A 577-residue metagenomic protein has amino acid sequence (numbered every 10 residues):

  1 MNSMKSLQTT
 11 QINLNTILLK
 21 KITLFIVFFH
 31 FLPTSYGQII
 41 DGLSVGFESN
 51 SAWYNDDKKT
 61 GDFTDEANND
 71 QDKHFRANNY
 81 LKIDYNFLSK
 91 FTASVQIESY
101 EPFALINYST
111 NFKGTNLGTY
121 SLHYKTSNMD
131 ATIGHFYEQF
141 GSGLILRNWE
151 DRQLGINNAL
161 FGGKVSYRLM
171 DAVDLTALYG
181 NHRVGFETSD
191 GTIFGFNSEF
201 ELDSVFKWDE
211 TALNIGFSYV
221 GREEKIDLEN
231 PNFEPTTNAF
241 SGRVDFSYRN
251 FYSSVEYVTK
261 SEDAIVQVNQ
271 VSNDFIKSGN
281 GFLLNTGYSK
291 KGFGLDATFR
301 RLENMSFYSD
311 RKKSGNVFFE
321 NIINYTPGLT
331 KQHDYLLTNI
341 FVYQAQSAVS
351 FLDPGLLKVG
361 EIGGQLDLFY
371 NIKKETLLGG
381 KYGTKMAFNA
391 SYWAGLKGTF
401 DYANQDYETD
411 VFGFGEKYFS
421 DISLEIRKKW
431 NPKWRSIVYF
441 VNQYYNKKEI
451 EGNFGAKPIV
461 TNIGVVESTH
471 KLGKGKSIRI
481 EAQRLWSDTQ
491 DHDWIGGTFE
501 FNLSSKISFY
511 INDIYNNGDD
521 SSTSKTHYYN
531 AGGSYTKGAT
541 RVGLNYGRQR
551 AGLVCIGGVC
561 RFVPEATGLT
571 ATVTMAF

Functional and structural regions predicted by a protein language model:
M1-G46, F577: Bacterial Sec-dependent N-terminal signal peptides
I40-G42, W53, K58-R76, N86 (+8 more regions): Signature for the C-terminal beta-barrel architecture of outer-membrane proteins
L81-I83: Histidine-anchored nucleotide/phosphate-binding helix
F91-E98, A131: Short N-terminal amphipathic alpha-helices
S99-P102, Q139: Aromatic-lined carbohydrate-binding surfaces of glycoside hydrolases
L117-G118: Extended catalytic core of nucleotide-activated donor transferases of GT-like folds
L122-L169: Well-ordered mid-protein domain cores that form the structural environment of catalytic cofactors
G538, N545-G547: Long, intrinsically disordered, low-complexity segments
